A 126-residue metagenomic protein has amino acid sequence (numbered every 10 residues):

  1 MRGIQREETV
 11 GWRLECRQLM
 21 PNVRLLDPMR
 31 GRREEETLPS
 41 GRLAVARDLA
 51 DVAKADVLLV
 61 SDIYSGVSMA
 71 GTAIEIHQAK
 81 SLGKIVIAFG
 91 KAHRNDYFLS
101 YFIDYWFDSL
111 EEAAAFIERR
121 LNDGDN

Functional and structural regions predicted by a protein language model:
M1-N126: Conserved catalytic or regulatory cores that recognize and/or transform ribose-phosphate-containing ligands
